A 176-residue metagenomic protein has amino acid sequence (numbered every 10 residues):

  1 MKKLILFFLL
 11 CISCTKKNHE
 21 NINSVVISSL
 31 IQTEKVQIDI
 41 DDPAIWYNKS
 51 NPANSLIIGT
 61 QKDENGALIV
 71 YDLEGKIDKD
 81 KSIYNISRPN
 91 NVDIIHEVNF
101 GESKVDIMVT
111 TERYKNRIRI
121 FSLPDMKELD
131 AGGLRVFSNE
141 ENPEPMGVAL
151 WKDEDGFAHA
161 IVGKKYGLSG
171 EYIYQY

Functional and structural regions predicted by a protein language model:
M1-N21: Bacterial Sec-dependent N-terminal signal peptides
S28-V36, I77-Y84, D130-N139: A short beta-strand motif characteristic of beta-propeller blades
L30-G66: Beta-strand-rich domains and repeat architectures in extracellular enzymes and scaffolds, especially beta-propellers
D39-A53, N90-K104, E144-F157: Structural signature of eukaryotic scaffold interfaces centered on beta-propeller domains
N48-S50, L73-K76, V98-F100, I120-L129 (+1 more regions): Short loop/turn segments immediately following beta-strands, especially the blade-tip and inter-blade linker loops
I57-K62, E102-K104, T110-R113, A160-Y166: Conserved beta-strand positions in repeat-built beta-propeller and related beta-rich domains
L73-N116, L134-V136: Blade-loop segments of beta-propeller domains
Y114-A158, V162-Y166, E171: Asp-box/WD-like beta-propeller blade repeats and closely related beta-sheet repeat scaffolds
